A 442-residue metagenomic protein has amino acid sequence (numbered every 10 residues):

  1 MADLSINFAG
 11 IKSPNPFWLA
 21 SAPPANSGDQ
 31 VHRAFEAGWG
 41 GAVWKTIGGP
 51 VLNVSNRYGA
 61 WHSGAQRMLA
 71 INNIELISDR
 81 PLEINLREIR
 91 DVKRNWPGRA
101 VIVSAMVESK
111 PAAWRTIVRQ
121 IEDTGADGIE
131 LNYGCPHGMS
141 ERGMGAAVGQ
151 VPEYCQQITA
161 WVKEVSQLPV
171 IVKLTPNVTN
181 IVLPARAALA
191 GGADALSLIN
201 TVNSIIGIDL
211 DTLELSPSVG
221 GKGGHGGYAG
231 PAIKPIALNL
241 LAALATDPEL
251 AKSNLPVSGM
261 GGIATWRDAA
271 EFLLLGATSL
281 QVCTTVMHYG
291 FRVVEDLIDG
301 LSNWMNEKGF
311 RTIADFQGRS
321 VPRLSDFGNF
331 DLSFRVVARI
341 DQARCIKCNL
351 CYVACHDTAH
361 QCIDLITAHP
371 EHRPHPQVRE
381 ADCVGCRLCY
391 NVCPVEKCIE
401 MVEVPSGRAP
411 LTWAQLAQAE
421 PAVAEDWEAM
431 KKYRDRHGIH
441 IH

Functional and structural regions predicted by a protein language model:
M1-I102, M106-P111, L297: N-terminal capping/small domains of soluble enzymes
S21-P23, T46, A105-V107, Y133 (+4 more regions): A cross-domain feature marking catalytic cores of carbohydrate-active enzymes and several ubiquitous metabolic/repair
H32-A37, G41, E108-S258, W266-S279 (+5 more regions): Alpha/beta enzyme core
L52-R67, G207-H225, T285-F310, A414: C-terminal helical cap(s) of enzyme catalytic domains, especially alpha/beta-barrels
L241-D247, W266-L324, V384, L388-N391: Extended, hydrophobic interaction surfaces within ordered domains
N303-R311, D315-D331, T358-Q361, P370-E371 (+2 more regions): Flanking helices and flexible, charged tails adjoining ferredoxin-like Fe-S electron-transfer domains in multi-subunit
R335, Q342, K347-C351, C386-C389: Cysteine-cluster motifs in flexible loop/terminal segments that predominantly coordinate metals
